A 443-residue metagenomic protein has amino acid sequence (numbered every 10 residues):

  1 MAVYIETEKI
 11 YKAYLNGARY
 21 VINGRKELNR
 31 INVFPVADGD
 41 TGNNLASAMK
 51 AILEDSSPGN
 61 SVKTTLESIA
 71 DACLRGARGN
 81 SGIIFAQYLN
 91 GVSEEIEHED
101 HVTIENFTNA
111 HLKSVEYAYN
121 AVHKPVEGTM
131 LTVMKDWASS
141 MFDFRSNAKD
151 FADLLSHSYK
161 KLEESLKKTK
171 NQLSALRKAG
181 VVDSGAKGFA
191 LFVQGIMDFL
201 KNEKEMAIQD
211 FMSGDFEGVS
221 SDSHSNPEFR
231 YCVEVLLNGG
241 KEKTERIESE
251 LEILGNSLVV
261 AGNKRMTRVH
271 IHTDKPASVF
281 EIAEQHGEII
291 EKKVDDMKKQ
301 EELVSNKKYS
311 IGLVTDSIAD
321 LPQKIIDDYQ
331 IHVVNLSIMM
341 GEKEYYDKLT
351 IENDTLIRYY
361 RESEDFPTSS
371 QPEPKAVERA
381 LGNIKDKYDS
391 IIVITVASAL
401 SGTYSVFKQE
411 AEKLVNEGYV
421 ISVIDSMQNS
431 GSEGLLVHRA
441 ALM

Functional and structural regions predicted by a protein language model:
M1-M443: N-terminal loops that bind phosphate or other acidic moieties and the adjacent beta-alpha structural core
